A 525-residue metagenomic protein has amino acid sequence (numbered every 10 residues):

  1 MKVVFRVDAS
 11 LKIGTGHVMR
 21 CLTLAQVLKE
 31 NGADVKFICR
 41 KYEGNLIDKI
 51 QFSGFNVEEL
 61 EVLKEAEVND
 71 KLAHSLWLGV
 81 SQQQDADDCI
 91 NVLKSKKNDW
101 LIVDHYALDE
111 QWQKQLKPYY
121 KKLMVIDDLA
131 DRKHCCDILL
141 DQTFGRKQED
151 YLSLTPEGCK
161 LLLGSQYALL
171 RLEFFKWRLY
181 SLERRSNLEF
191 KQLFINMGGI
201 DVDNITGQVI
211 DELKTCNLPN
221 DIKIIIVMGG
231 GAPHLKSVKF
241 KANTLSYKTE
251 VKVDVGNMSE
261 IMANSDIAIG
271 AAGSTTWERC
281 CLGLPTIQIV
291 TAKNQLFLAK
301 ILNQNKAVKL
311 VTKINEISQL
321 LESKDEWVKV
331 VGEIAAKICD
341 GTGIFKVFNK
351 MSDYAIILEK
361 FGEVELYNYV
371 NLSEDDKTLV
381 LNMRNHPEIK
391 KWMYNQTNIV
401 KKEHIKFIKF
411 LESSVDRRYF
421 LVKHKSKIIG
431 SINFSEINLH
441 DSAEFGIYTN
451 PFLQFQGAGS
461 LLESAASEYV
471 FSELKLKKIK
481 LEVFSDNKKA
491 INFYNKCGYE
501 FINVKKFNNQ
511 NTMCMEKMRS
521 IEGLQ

Functional and structural regions predicted by a protein language model:
N31-D87: Conserved nucleotide-sugar phosphate-binding/catalytic loop shared by glycosyltransferases and other
C135-N204, G231, L235-K236: A nucleotide-sugar donor-handling region in carbohydrate enzymes
S181, R185-S265: Donor-nucleotide binding loops and adjacent catalytic segments primarily of GT-B fold Leloir glycosyltransferases
I356-D375, I521-Q525: Conserved N-terminal entry element of GNAT/NAT acetyltransferase domains
T397-F452: Acetyl-CoA-dependent GNAT
Q456-Y469, N492-K496: Conserved acetyl-CoA-binding loop-helix of GNAT-fold acetyltransferases
S472-E482: Conserved GNAT acetyl-CoA-binding A-motif
K480-I491, F507-Q510: Conserved beta-strand-loop-alpha-helix junction that forms the acyl-donor binding cleft
